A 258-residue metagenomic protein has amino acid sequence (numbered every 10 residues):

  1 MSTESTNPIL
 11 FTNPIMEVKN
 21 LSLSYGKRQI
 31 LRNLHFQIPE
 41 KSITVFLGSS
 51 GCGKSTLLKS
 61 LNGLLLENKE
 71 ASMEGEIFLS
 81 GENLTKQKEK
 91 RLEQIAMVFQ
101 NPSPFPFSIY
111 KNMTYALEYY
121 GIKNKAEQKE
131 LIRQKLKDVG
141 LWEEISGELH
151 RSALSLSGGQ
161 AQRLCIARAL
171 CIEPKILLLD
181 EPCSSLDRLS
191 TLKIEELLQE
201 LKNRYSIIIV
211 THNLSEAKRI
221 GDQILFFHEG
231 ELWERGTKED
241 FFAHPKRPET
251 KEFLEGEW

Functional and structural regions predicted by a protein language model:
S72-M73, E82-A96, Y119, F241-P245: ABC ATPase NBD coupling module
A126-G147: Conserved ABC ATPase "signature" region
R151-L156, Q160: Conserved ABC ATPase signature
E173: Conserved catalytic motifs of ABC-family nucleotide-binding domains
L177-D180: Catalytic Walker B motif of ABC-type/P-loop ATPase nucleotide-binding domains
T191-N203: Helical segment within the ABC ATPase nucleotide-binding domain
